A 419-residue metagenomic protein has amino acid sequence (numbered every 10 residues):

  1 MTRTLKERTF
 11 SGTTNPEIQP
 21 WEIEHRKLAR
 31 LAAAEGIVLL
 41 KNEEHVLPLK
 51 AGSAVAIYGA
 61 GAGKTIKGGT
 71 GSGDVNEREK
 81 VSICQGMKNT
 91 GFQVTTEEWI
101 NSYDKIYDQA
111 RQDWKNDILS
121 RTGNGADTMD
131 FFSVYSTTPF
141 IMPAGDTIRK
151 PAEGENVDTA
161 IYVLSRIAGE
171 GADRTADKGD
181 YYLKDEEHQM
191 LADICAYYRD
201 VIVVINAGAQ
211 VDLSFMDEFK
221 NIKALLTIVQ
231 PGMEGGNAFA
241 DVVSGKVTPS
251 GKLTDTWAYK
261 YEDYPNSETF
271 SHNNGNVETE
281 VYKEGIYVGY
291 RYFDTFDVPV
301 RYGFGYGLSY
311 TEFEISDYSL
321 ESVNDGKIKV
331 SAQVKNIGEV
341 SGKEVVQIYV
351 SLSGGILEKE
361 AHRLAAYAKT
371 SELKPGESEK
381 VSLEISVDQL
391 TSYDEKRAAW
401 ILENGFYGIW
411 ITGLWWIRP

Functional and structural regions predicted by a protein language model:
M1-P419: C-terminal non-catalytic regions of proteins with extracellular/luminal or membrane-system context
